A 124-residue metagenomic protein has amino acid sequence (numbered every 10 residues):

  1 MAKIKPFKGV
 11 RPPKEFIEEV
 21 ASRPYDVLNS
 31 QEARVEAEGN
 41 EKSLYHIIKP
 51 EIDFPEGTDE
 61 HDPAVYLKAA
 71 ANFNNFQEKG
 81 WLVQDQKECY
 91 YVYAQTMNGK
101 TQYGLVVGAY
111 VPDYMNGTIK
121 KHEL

Functional and structural regions predicted by a protein language model:
M1-E123: A cross-family signal for N-terminal binding/gating loops and helix N-caps that shape access to the active site
